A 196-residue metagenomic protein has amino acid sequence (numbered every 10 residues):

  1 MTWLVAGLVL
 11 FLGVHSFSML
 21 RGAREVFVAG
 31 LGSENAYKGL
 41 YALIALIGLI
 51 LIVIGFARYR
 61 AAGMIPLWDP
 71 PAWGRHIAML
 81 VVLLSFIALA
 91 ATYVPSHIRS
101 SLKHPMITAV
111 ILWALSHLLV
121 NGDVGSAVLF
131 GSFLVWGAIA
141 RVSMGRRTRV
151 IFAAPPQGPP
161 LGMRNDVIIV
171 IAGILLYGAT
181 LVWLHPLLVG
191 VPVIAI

Functional and structural regions predicted by a protein language model:
M1-K103, T108-I196: Membrane-anchoring alpha-helices and their flanking helix-loop junctions
